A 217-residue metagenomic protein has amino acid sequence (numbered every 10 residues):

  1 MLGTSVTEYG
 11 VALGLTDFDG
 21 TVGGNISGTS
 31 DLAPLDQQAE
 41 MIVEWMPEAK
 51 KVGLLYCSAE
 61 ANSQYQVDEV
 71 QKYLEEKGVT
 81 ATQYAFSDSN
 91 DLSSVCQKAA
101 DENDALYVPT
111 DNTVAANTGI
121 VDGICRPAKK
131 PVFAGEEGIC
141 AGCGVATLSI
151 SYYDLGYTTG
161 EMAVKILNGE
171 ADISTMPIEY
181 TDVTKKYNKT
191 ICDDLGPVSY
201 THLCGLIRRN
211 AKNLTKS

Functional and structural regions predicted by a protein language model:
M1-L13, G28-T29, P131-E137: Short beta-strand elements of ligand-binding domains
L2-T4, V52-L55, D104-A115, V132-G135: Periplasmic-binding protein-like
Y9-A49, I150-A171: Hydrophobic alpha-helical segments within soluble ligand-binding/sensing domains
N25, Y73-S89: Short beta-strand elements in bilobed, periplasmic/extracellular small-molecule ligand-binding domains
S27-L74, T175-C192: An alpha-beta-alpha
A85-D101: Structural motif
I139-T190: Flexible loop/turn connectors
T201-G205: Conserved small/polar residues in nucleotide/adenosyl-binding loops
